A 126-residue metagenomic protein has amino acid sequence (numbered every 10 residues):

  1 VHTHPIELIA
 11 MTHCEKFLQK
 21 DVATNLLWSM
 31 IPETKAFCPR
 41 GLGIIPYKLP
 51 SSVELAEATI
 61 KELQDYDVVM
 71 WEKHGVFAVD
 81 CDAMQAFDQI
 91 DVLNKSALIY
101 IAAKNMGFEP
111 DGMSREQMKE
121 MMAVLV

Functional and structural regions predicted by a protein language model:
V1-V126: Glycine-rich flexible loops
